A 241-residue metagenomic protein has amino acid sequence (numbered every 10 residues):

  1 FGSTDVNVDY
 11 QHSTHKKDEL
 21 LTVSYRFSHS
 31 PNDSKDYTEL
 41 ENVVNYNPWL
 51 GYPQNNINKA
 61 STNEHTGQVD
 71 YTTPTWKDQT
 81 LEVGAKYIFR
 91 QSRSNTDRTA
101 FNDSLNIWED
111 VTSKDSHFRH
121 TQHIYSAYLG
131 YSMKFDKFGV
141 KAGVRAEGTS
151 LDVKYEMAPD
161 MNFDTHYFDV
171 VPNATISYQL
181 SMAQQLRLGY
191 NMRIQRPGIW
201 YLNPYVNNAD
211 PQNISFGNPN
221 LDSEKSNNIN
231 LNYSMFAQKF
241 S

Functional and structural regions predicted by a protein language model:
F1-S241: Primarily recognizes Gram-negative and organellar outer-membrane beta-barrels
